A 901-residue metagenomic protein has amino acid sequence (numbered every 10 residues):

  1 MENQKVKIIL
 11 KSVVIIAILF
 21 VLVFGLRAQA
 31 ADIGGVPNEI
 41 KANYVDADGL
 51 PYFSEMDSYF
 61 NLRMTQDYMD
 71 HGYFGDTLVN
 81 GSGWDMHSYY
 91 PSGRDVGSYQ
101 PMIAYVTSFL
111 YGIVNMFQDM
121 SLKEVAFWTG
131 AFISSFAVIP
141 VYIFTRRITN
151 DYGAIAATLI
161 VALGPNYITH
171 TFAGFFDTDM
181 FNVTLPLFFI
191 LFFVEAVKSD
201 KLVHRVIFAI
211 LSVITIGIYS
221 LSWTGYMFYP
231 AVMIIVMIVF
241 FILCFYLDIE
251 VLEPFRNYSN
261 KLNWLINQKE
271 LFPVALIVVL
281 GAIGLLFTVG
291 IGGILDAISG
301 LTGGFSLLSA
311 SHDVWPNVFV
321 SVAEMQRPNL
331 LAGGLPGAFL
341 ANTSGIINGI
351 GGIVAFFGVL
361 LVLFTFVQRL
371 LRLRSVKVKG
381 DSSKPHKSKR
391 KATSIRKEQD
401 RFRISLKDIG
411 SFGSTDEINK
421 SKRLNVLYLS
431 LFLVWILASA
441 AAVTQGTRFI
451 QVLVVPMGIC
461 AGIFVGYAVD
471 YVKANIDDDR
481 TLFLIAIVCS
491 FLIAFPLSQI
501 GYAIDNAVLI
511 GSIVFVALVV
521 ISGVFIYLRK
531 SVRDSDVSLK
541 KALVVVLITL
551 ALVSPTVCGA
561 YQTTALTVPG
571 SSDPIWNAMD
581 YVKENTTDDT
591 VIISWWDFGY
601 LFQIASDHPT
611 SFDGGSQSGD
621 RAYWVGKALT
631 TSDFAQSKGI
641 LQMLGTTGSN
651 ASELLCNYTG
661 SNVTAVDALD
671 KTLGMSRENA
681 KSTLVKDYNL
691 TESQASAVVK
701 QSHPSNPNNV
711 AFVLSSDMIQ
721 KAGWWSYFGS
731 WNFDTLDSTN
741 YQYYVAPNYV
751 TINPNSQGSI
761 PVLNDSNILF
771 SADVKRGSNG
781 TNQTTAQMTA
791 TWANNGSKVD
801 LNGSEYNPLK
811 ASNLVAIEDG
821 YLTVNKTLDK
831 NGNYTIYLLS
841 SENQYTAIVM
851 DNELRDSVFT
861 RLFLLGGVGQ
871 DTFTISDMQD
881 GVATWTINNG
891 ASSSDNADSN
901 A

Functional and structural regions predicted by a protein language model:
M1-V45, M56, I155, K269-L280 (+5 more regions): Start-transfer (signal-anchor) and selected internal transmembrane alpha helices of multi-pass inner/ER membrane
V21-F136, D177: Membrane-interface coil-to-helix junctions
V21-F53, S58, H71, L78-V79 (+6 more regions): Extracytoplasmic
V79-D85, W128-R147, Y152-F241, I436-S439 (+1 more regions): Membrane-embedded helix bundles of polyisoprenyl
K198, I216, Y229-G281, G523: Perimembrane helix-loop-helix junctions
F228, G446-I476, D505-F525, R529: Hydrophobic/aromatic-rich transmembrane helices and adjacent perimembrane loops
L247, F339, G345-P385, K389-N419 (+4 more regions): Hydrophobic, aromatic-rich transmembrane alpha-helices and their immediate juxtamembrane boundary segments
G281, L285-V289, S306-R372, Y428-L429 (+1 more regions): Alpha-helical transmembrane segments at the extracellular/periplasmic loop-to-helix junctions of multi-pass membrane
